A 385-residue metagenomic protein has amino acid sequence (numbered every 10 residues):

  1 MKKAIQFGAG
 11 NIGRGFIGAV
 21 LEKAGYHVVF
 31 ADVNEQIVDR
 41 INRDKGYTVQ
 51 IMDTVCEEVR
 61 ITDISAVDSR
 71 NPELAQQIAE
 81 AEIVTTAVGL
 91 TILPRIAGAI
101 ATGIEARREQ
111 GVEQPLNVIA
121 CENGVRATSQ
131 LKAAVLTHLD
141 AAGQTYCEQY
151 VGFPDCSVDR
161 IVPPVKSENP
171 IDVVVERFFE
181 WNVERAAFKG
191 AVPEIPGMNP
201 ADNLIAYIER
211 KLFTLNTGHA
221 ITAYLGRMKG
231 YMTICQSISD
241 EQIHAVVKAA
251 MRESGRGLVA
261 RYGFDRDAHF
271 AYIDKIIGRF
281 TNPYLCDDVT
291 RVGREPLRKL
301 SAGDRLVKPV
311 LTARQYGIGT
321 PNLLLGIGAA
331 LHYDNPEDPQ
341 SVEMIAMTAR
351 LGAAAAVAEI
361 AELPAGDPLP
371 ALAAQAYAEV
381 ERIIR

Functional and structural regions predicted by a protein language model:
M1-I5, N11-R385: Substrate/ligand-engaging "lid" and interaction regions
